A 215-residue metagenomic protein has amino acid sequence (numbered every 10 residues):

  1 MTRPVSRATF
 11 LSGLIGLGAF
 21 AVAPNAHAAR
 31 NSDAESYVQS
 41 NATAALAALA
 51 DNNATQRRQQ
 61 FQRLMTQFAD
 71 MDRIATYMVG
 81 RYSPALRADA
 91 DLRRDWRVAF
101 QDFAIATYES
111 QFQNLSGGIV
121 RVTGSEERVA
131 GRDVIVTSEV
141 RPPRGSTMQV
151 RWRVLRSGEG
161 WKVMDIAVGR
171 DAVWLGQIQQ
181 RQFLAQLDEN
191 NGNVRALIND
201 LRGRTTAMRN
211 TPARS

Functional and structural regions predicted by a protein language model:
M1-R3: N-terminal secretory signal peptides that target proteins for export/translocation
V5-L11: N-terminal export leaders
A26-R30: Boundary at the C-terminal end of the N-terminal hydrophobic targeting segment
N31-F112: Early exported N-terminus immediately downstream of N-terminal targeting peptides
W96-V98, I105-M148, D200-S215: Surface-exposed, charged secondary-structure patches
T147-I178: Short beta-strand edge/turn micro-motifs at domain boundaries
I166-S215: Low-complexity, intrinsically disordered terminal/linker segments enriched in charged and Gly/Pro repeats
